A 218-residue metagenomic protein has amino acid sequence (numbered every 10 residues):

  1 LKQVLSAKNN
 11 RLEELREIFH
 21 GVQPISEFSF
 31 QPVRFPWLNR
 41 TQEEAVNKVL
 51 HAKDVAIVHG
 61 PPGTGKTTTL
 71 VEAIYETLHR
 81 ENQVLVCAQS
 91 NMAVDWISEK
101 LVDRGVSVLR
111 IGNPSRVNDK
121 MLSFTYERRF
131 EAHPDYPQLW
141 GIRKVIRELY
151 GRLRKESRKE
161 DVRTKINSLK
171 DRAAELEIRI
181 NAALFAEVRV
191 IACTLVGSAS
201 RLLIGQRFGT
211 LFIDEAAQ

Functional and structural regions predicted by a protein language model:
L1-N47, D103, M121-K144, E148: Pre-ATPase regulatory/linker segments immediately N-terminal to the P-loop/RecA-like helicase/translocase core
W37-L38, V46-V55, T77-L78: Phosphate-binding P-loop
A52-V58, E81-Q83, R189: Pre-Walker A (Motif I) flank of P-loop NTPase domains
G60, N113, E215: The Walker A (P-loop) glycine that initiates the GxxxxGKT/S ATP-binding motif of P-loop NTPases
T64, T69, A73-V102, V108-G112: Conserved RecA-like ASCE P-loop NTPase motor core of nucleic-acid helicases/translocases
K165-Q206: Conserved helicase/translocase P-loop NTPase motor core
Q206-Q218: SF2 helicase catalytic motif II
